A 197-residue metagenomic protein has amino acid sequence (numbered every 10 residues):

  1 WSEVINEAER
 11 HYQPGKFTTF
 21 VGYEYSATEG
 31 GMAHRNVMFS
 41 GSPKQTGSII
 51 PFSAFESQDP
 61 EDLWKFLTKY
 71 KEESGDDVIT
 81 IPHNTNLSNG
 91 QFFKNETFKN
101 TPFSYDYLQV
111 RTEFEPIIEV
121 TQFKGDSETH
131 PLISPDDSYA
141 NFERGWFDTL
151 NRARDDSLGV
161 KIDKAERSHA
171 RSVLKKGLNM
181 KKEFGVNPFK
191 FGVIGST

Functional and structural regions predicted by a protein language model:
W1-T197: Extended, charged catalytic domains and RNA/DNA-binding interfaces, predominantly in divalent-metal-using enzymes
